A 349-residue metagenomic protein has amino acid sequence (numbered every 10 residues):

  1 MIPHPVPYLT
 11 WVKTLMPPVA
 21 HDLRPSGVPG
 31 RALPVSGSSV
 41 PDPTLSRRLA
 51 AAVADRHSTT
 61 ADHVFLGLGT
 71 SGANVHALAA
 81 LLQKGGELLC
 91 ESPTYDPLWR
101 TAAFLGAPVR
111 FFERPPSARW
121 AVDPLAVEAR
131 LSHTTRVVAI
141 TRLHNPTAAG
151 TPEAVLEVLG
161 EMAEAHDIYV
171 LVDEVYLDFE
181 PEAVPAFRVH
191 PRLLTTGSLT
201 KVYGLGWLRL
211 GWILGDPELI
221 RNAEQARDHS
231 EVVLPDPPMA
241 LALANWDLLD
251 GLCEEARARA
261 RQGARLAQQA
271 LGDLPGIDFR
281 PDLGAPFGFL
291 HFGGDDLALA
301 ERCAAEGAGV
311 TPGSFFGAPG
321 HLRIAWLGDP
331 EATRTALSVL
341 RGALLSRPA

Functional and structural regions predicted by a protein language model:
M1, A80-I140: PLP-dependent aminotransferase-like
M1-H76, D247-L248, R347-A349: N-terminal small-domain helix-loop-helix segment of the aminotransferase-like
R24-G27, L243, A260-Q268, D278-F292: Conserved glycine-rich beta-strand-loop-beta hairpin in the small C-terminal domain of fold type I
T60-V64, G85-E87, T134, P191-R192: Short acidic capping loops at alpha-helix termini that bridge into adjacent secondary structure
L105, A165-H166, E306: Helix C-cap/helix->beta junction micro-motif
A118-P181: Active-site phosphate-binding strand-loop segment of PLP-dependent enzymes
L194-R261, L344: Conserved core segment of the aminotransferase class I/II
R302-G309, F316-A349: PLP-dependent enzyme catalytic core of the Aspartate aminotransferase-like
